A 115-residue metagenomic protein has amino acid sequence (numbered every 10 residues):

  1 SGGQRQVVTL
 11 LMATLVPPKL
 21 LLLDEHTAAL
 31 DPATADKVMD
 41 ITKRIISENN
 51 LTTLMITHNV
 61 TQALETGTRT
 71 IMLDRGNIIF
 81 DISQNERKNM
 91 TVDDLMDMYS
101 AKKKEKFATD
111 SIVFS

Functional and structural regions predicted by a protein language model:
L15-K19: A short, proline-enriched helix->beta-strand linker immediately N-terminal to the Walker B motif in ABC-type P-loop
L21-D24: Catalytic Walker B motif of ABC-type/P-loop ATPase nucleotide-binding domains
T27-A28: Short loop immediately C-terminal to the Walker-B catalytic DE motif in ABC-type ATPase nucleotide-binding domains
P32-T34: Helix N-cap at the start of a conserved alpha-helix in ABC-type nucleotide-binding domains
D36-E48: Helical segment within the ABC ATPase nucleotide-binding domain
T57-H58: H-loop/switch region of ABC-family ATPase nucleotide-binding domains
A63-E65: A short, surface-exposed alpha-helical micro-motif characterized by mixed small hydrophobic and charged/polar residues
N77-K103: Conserved beta-strand-loop-alpha-helix hinge in the C-terminal portion of ABC ATPase nucleotide-binding domains
